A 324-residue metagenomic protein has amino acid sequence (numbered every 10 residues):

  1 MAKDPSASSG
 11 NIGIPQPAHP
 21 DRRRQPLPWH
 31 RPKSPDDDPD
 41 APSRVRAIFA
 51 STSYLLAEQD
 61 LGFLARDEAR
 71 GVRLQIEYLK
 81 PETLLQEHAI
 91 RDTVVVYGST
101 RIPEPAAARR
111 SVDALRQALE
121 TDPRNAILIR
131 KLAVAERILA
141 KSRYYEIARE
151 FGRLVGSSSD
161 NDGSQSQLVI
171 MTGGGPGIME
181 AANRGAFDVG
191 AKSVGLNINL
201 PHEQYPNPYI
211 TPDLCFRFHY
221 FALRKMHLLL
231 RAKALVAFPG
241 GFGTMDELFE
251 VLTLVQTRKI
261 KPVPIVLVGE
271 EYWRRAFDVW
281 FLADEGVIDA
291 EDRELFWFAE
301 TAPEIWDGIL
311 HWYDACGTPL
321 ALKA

Functional and structural regions predicted by a protein language model:
M1-P15: N-terminal acidic, proline/glycine-rich, low-complexity intrinsically disordered segments
N11-G13, D21, Q25, D40-F49 (+1 more regions): Extended, charge-enriched "interface" segments that sit outside catalytic cores
H30, S34-P35, P42-S43, A50-A57 (+1 more regions): Glycine-rich beta-alpha loop segments
Q86-A89, N161-Q165, F187, N207-I210 (+3 more regions): Solvent-exposed alpha-helices and their adjacent loops that cap or buttress functional pockets in soluble metabolic
S111-D113, F187-D188, E250-V255, F281-E285 (+1 more regions): Short, solvent-exposed amphipathic alpha-helical segments in soluble enzyme and RNA/protein-processing domains
M171-F238, F242, F249: Phosphate/pyrophosphate-binding betaalpha-module
G190-E203, F238, L252-R275, E291: Short, acidic/small-residue loops that bind anionic groups at enzyme active sites
L267-A324: C-terminal functional extensions of proteins
